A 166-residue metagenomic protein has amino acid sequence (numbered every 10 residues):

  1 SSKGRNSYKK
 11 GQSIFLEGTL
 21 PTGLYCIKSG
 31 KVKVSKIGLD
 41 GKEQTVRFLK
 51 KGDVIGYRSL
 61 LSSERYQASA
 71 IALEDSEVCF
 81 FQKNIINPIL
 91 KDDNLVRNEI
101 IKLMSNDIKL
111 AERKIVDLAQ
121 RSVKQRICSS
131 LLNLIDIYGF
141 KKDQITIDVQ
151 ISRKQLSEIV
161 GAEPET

Functional and structural regions predicted by a protein language model:
S1-S29: Regulatory nucleotide-sensing modules
G4, S13, K31-K36, V54 (+1 more regions): Short beta-strand segments in beta-sandwich/barrel cores
I14, V46-R47: Local beta-strand/beta-hairpin segments that build beta-sheet-rich folds
L39-V46: Short alpha-helix-to-loop micro-motif enriched in aromatics/charged/Gly
R47-K109: Cyclic-nucleotide recognition modules
N87-K91, L110-Q120, F140-K141: Short helix-to-loop capping/linker segments positioned immediately adjacent to catalytic or ligand/cofactor-binding
A119, V123-R126, S130, S152: N-terminal positioning helix adjacent to the helix-turn-helix/winged-helix DNA-binding module
L134-T166: Phosphate-/nucleic-acid-contacting segments
